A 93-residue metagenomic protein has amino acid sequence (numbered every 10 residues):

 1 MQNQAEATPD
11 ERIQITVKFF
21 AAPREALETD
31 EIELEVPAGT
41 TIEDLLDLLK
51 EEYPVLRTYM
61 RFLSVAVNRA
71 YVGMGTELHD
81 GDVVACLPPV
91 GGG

Functional and structural regions predicted by a protein language model:
M1-G92: Ubiquitin-like/PB1-type beta-grasp interaction modules and other compact soluble beta-rich domains
